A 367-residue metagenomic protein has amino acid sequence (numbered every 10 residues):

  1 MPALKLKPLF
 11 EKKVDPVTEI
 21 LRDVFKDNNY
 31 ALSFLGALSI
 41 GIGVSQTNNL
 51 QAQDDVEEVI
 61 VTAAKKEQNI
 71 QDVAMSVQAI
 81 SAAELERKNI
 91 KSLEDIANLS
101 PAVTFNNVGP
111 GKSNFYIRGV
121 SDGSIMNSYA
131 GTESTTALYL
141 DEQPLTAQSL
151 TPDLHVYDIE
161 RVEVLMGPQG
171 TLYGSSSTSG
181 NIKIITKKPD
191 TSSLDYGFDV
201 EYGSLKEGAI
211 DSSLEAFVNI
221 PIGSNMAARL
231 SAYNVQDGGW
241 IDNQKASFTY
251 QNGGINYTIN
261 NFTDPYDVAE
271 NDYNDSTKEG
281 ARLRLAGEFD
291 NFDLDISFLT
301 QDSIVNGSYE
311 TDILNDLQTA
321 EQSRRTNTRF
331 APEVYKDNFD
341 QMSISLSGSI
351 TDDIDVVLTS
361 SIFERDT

Functional and structural regions predicted by a protein language model:
L50-E86: Short, acidic, small-residue-rich periplasmic hinge/interaction motif at the N-terminus of Gram-negative outer-membrane
N69, S113, T136, S192-Y196 (+5 more regions): Outer-envelope beta-barrel architecture signal
V77, L85, I96-A97, V162-G167 (+2 more regions): Non-catalytic regulatory/gating segments with a bias toward low-complexity or hydrophobic composition
L93, N114-Y116, Y139, P152 (+3 more regions): N-terminal periplasmic accessory domains that precede and gate Gram-negative outer-membrane beta-barrel machines
E94, N98-Q143: Extracytoplasmic beta-strand/coil segments of soluble accessory domains associated with Gram-negative outer-membrane
S128-Y129, T135-P168, A216: Short acidic/polar hinge/loop motifs at secondary-structure boundaries that mediate gating or recognition
K206-S308, D340-Q341: Transmembrane beta-barrel wall of Gram-negative outer-membrane proteins
D293-F339: Flexible loop and strand-edge segments within Gram-negative outer membrane beta-barrel domains
